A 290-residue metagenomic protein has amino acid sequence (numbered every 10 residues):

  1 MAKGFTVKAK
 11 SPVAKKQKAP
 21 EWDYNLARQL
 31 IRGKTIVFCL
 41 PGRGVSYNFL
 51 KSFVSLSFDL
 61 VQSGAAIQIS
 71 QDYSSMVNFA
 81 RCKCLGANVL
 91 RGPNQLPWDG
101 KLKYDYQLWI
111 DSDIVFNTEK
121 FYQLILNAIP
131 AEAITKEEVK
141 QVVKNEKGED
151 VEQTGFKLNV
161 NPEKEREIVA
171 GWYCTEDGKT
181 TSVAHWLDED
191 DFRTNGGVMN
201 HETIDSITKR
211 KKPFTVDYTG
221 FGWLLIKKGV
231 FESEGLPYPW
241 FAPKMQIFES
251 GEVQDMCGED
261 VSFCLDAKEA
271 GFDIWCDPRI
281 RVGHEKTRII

Functional and structural regions predicted by a protein language model:
A2-P20, I31-R32, G235-I290: C-terminal catalytic/acceptor-binding lobe
A2-S75: N-proximal low-complexity "stem/linker" segments adjacent to membrane-targeting elements
S52-S55, K83, Q123-L124, S262: Alpha-helical elements of Rossmann-like donor-binding domains used by nucleotide-donor carbohydrate transfer enzymes
S63-A65, P97-Y104, P162-E165: Short helix-terminating capping/connector loops at secondary-structure junctions
V77-G100, Y122, L265: Short, conserved alpha-helix that lines the donor NDP-sugar binding/gating region of sugar-transfer enzymes
Q95-N117: Short beta-strand-to-loop acidic/aromatic patch adjacent to the donor-nucleotide binding site
Y106, R166-I168, I274: Short, Asp-centered acidic motifs that coordinate Mg2+ and/or phosphate in catalytic or ligand-binding sites
N117-M245: Conserved catalytic core of nucleotide-sugar-dependent glycosyltransferases
